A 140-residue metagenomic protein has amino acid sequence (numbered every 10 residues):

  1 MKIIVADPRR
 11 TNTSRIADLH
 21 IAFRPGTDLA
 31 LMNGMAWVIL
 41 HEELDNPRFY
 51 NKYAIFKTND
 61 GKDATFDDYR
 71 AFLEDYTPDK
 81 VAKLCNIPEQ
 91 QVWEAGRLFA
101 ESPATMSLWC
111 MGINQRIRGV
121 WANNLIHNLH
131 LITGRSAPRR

Functional and structural regions predicted by a protein language model:
K2-I4, R9-S102: Long, well-ordered, tryptophan-enriched scaffold segments
F99-R140: A glycine-rich, hydrophobic/aromatic-adjacent loop/helix-cap motif
